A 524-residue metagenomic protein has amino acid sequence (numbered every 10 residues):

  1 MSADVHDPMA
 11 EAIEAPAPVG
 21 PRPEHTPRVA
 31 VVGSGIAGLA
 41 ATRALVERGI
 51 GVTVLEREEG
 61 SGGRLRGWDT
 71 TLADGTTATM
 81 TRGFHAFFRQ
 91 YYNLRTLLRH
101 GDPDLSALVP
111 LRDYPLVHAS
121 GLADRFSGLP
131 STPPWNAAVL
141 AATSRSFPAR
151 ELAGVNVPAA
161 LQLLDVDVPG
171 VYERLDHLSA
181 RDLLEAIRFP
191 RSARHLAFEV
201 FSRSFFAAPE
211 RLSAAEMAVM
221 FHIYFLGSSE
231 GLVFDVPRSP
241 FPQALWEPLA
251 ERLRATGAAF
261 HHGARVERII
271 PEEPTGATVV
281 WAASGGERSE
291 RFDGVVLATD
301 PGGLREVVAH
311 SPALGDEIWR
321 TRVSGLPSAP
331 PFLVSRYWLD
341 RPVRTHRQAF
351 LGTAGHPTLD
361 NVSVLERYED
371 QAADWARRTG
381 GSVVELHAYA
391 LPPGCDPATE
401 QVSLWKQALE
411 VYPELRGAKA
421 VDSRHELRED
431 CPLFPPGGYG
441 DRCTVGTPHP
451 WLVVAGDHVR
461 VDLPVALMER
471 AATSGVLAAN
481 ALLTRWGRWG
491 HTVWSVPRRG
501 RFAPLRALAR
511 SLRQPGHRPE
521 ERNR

Functional and structural regions predicted by a protein language model:
M1-V29, E47, P504-R524: Extreme N-terminal leader/targeting segments of oxidoreductases
H25-V54: N-terminal Rossmann-like FAD-binding beta1-loop-alpha1 element of flavoenzymes
A37, G60, G302: Conserved Rossmann-like nucleotide-cofactor binding loop
V46-T71: Glycine-rich FAD pyrophosphate-binding loop
A73-V109: Conserved FAD-binding subdomain of flavin-dependent enzymes
L94-R95, R99-G101, L105-A214, A218: Mobile amphipathic helical/loop "lid" adjacent to a hydrophobic cofactor/ligand pocket
M220-G286, G294: Helical element adjacent to the flavin cofactor pocket in flavoenzyme catalytic cores
F292-G294, T299-R442, P448-V453, R460-P464 (+4 more regions): C-terminal segments that line or cap access tunnels to active or ligand-binding sites in enzymes and enzyme-associated
